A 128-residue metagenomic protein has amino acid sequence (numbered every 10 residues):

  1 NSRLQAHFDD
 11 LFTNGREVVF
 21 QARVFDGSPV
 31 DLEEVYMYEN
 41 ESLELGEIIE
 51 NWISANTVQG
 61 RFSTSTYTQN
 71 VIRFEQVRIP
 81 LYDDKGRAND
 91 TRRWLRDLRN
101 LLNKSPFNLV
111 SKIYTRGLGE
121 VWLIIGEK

Functional and structural regions predicted by a protein language model:
N1-H7, L118-E127: Unusually extended, aromatic-enriched hydrophobic runs near protein termini
N1-N51, T57: C-terminal/domain-edge helix-coil "capping" segments
G15-E17, I72, R116-L118: Extracytoplasmic
I49, N56-Y114, W122-E127: C-terminal soluble interaction/assembly domains
